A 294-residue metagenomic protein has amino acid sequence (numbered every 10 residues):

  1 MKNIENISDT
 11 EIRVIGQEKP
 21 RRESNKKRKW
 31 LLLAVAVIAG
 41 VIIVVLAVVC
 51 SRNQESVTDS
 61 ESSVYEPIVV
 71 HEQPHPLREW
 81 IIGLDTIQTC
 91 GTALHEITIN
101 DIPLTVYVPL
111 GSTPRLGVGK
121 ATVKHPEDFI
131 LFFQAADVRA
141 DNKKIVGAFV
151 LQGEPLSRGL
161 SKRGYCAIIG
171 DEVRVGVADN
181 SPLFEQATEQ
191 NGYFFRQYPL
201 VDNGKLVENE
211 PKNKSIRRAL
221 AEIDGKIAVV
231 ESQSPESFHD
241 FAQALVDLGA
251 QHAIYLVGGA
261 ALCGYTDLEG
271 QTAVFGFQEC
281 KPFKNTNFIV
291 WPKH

Functional and structural regions predicted by a protein language model:
K2-R158: Zymogen propeptides
T92, S161-R163, F195, S215-R217 (+1 more regions): Short beta-strand-initiation
T105-V108, G164-I168, R218-E222, A261-Y265 (+1 more regions): Short beta-strand scaffold segments in enzyme catalytic cores
F129-F132, G164-Y165, E172-V175, Y198-P199 (+4 more regions): Structural motif
F133-K205: Active-site-adjacent helix-turn-beta-strand microarchitecture at beta-sheet edges that either contains or buttresses
K143-G159, N213, E222, K226-Q251 (+1 more regions): Conserved, well-ordered active-site substructure
F195-A219, D224: Conserved beta-alpha junction segments in alpha/beta enzyme cores
